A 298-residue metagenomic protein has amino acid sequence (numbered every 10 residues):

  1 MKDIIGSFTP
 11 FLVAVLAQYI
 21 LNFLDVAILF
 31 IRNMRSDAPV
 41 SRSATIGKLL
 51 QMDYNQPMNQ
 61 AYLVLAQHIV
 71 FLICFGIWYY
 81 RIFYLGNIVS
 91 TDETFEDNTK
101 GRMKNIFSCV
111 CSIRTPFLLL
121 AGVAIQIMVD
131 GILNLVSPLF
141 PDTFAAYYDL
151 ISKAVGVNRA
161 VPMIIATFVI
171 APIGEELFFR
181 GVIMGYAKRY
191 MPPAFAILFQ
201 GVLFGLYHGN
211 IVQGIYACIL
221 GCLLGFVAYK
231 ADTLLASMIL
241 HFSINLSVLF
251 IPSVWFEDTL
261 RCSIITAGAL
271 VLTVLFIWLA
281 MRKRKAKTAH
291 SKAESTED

Functional and structural regions predicted by a protein language model:
D3-I20, F117-I125: Alpha-helical transmembrane segments
S7, S43-L63, K153-G156, S253-R261: Membrane-interface segments at the starts/ends of alpha-helical transmembrane spans
V15-F23, A27, G201, L206 (+1 more regions): Functionally important transmembrane alpha-helices
V15-T91, I113, F117: Alpha-helical transmembrane segments in multi-pass membrane proteins
D37-V40, Q51-D53, I88-A171, G185 (+2 more regions): Juxtamembrane helix-loop-helix connectors linking adjacent transmembrane helices in multi-pass membrane enzymes
H68-Y79, G122-M128, I265-R284: Hydrophobic core of alpha-helical transmembrane segments in multi-pass integral membrane proteins
R81-I88, I277-A293: Membrane-interface capping segments at transmembrane-helix boundaries
G174-F199, F226-T233: Membrane-interface helix/loop boundary segments of multi-pass membrane proteins
